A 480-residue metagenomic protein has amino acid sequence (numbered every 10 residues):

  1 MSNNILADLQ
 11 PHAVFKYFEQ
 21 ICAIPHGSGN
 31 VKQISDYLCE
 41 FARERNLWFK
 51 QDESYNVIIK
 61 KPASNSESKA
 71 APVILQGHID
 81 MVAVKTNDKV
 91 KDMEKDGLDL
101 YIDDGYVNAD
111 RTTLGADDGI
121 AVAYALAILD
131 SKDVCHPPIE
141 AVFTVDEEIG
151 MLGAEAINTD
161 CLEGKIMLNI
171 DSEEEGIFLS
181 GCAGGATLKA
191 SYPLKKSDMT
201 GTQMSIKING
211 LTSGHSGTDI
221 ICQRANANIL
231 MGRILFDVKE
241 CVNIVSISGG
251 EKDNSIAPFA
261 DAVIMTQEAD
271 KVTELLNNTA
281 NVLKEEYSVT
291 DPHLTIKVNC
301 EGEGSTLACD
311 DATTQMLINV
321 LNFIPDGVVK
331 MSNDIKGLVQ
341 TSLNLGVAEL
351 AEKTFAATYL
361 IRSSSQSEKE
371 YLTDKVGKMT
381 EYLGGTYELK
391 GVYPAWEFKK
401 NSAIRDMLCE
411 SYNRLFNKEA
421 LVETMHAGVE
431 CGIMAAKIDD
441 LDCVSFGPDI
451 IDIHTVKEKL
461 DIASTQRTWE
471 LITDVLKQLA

Functional and structural regions predicted by a protein language model:
N3-G105: Acidic/His- and Gly-rich active-site-bordering loop/insert found across diverse amide/peptide-bond hydrolases
L6, P11-V14, N333, Q340-A356 (+2 more regions): Zn-dependent metallopeptidase/amidohydrolase metal-coordination segment
E67-I149, A154-K165, T200-Q203, D311-Q315 (+4 more regions): Active-site metal-coordination/substrate-binding segment of hydrolases, especially metallo-dependent peptidases
I79-M81, V142-G150, D171-E175, T212 (+2 more regions): Acidic, glycine-rich active-site loops and adjacent beta-strand->loop/helix elements that engage anionic groups
G97-L98, G105-N108, E148-I149, E155 (+1 more regions): Midchain, well-structured core segments that form catalytic/ion-binding scaffolds
D160, R224-E240, E268-A269, M316-N322 (+4 more regions): His/Asp/Glu-rich mid-to-C-terminal helical/loop segments that flank catalytic regions of hydrolases
D219, N226-S248, F398-L441: Active-site-adjacent substrate-binding region of metalloamidase/peptidase-like peptide-processing proteins
L338-A427: Substrate-recognition/cap regions that form aromatic- and gly/pro-loop-enriched pockets for small-molecule ligands
